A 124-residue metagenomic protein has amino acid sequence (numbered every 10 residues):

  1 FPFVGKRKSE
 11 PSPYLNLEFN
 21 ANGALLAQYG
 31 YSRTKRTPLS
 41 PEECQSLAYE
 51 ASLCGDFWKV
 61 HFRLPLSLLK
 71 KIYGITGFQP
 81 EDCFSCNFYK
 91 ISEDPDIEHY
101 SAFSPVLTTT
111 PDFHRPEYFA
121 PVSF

Functional and structural regions predicted by a protein language model:
F1-F124: Structural preference for beta-rich elements and adjacent junctions enriched in aromatics
